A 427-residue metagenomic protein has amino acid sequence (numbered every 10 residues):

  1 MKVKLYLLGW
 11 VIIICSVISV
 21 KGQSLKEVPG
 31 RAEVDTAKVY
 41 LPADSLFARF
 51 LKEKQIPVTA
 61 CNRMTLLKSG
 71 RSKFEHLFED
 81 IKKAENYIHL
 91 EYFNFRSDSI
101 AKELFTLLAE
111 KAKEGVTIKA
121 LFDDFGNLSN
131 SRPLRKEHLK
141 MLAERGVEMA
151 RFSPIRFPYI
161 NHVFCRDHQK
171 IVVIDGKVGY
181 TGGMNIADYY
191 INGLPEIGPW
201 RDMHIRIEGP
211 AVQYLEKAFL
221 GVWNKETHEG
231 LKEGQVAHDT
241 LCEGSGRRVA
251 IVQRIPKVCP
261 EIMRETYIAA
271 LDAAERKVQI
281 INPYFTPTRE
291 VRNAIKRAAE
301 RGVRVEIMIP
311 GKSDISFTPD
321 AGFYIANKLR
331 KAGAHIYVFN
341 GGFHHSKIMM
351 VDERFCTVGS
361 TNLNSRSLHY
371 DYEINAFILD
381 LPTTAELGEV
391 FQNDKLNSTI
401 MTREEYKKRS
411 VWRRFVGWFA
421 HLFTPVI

Functional and structural regions predicted by a protein language model:
M1-L7: Bacterial N-terminal signal peptides that target proteins for export
L5, I18-I427: Charged, low-complexity intrinsically disordered terminal segments
L8-V17: Bacterial N-terminal signal peptides
